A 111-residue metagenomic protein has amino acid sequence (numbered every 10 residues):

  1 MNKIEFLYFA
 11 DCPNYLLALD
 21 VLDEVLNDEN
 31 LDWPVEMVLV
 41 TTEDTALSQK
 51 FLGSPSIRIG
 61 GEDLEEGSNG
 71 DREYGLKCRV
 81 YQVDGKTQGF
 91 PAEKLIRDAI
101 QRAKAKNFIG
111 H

Functional and structural regions predicted by a protein language model:
M1-E29: Local sequence-structure signature of Cys/Sec-based thiol-disulfide redox active-site neighborhoods
N2, P34, N69-E73: Extended interaction regions within the primary functional domain
D11, V35, G85: Generic anion/oxyanion-binding catalytic loop in active/binding sites
D32-T41: A short beta-strand-loop structural module common to alpha/beta enzyme folds
V40, D44-H111: Thiol/selenol-based redox catalytic cores and closely related redox-interacting motifs
